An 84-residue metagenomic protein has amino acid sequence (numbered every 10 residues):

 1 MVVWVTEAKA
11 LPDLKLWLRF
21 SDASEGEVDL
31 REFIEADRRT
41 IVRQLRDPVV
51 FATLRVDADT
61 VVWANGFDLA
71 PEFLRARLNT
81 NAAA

Functional and structural regions predicted by a protein language model:
M1-A84: Motif-centric detector for short Cys/His coordination patterns
